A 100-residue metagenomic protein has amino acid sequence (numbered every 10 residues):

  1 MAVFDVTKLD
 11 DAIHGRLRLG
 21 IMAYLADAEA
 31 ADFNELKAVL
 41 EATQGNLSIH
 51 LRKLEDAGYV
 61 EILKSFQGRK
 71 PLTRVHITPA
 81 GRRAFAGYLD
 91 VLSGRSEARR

Functional and structural regions predicted by a protein language model:
M1-V6, A23-Y24, R82-R100: Amphipathic alpha-helical dimerization/coiled-coil segments that flank or bridge DNA-binding/regulatory modules
D5-N46, S65-H76: N-terminal helix-turn-helix DNA-binding core of bacterial DNA-binding proteins
S48, S65, S93-S96: Generic serine detector
L51-R52: Short, hydrophobic-biased segments on the C-terminal half of alpha helices that form "recognition helices"
G58: Glycine-centered, phosphate/nucleic-acid-interacting loop/turn motifs that mediate DNA/RNA or nucleotide
I62: Short beta-strand "wing" residues that participate in macromolecule-binding interfaces
I77-G81: Accessory beta->alpha helical hairpin/"wing" motif in late/C-terminal subdomains of nucleic-acid enzymes
